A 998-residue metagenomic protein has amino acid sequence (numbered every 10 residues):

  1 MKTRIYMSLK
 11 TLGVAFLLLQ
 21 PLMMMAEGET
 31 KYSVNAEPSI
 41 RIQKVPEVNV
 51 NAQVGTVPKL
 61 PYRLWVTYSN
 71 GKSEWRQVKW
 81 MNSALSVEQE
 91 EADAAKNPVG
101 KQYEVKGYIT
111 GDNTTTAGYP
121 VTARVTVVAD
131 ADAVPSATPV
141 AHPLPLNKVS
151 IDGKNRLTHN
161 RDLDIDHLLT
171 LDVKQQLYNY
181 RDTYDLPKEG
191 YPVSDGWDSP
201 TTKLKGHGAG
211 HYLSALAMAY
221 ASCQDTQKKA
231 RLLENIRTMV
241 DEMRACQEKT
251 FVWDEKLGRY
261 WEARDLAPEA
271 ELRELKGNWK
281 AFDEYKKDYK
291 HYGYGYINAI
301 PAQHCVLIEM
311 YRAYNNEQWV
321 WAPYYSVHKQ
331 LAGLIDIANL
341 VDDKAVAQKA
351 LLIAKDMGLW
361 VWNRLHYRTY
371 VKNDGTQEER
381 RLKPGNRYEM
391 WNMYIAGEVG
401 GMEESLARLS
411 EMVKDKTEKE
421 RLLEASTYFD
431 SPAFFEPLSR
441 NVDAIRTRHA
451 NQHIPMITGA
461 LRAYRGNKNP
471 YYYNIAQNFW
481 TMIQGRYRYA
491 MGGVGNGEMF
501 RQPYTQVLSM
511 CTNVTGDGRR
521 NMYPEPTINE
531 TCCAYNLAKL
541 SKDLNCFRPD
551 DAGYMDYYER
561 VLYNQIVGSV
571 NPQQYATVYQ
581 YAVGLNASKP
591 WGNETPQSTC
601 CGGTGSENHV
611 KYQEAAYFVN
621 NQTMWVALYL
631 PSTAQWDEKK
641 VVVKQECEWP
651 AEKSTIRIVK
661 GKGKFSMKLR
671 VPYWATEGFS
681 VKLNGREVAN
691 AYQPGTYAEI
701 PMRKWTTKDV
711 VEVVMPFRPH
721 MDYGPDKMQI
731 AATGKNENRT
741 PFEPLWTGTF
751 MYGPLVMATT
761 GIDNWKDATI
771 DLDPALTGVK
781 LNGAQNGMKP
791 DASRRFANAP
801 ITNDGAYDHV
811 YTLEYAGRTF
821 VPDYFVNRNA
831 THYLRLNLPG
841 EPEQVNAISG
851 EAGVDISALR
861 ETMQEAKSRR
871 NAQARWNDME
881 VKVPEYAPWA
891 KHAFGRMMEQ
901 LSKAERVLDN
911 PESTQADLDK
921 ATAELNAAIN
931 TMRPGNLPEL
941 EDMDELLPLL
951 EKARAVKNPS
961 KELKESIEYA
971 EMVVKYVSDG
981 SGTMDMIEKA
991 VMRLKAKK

Functional and structural regions predicted by a protein language model:
K2-G13: Bacterial N-terminal signal peptides that target proteins for export
T11-P21: Bacterial N-terminal signal peptides
V14, P135-C223, R264-D288, A302-V341 (+4 more regions): Aromatic (Trp/Tyr) and acidic
E29-A131, S849-K998: Beta-rich interaction/scaffold domains
G153, N160, Q227-C246, K344-R364 (+6 more regions): Extended, well-ordered alpha-helical scaffold segments
L352-I457, R462-G466: Hydrophobic, small-residue-rich alpha-helical packing segments that form membrane-like cores
A476, M555-N564, S569-R657, Q693 (+1 more regions): C-terminal beta-rich recognition modules with glycine/proline-rich loops and embedded aromatic residues
T676-P701, M721-Q729: Solvent-exposed beta-strand/loop surfaces of large extracellular or lumenal domains
